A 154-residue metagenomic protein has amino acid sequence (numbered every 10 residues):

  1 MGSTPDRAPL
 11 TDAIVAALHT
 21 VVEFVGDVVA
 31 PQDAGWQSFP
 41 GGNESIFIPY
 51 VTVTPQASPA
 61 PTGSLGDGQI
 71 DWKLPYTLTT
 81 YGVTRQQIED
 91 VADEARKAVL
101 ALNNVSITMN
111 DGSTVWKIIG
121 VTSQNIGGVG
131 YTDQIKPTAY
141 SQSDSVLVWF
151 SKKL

Functional and structural regions predicted by a protein language model:
M1-G66, L102, S106-S113: Small/polar-rich, solvent-exposed N-terminal microdomains that initiate assembly or binding
F39, Q56-S58, V83, W149-K153: Generic structural motif
T54, Q86-A101, G120-I126: Surface-exposed, low-hydrophobicity beta-strand/loop segments enriched in small/polar/acidic residues
T62, Q87, K153-L154: Intrinsically disordered, low-complexity acidic/polar segments
G68-I88, A95, T138-F150: Oligomerization/assembly interface segments of phage tail-like spikes and tubes
L100-L147, S151-L154: Acidic-leaning, charged glycine-interspersed low-complexity segments
